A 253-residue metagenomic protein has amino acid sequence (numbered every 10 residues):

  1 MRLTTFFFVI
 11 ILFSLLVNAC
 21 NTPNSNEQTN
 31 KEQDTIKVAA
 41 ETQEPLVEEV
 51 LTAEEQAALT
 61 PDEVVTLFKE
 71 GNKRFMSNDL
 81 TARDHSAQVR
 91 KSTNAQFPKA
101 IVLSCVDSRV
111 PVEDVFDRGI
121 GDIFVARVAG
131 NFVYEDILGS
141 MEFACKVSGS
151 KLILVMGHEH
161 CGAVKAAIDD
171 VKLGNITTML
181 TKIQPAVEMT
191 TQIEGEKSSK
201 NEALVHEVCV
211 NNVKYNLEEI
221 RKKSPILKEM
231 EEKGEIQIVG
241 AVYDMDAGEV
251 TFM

Functional and structural regions predicted by a protein language model:
M1-F6: Positively charged n-region of N-terminal signal peptides that target proteins for export
L15-A19: C-terminal motif of bacterial Sec signal peptides marking the signal peptidase cleavage site
N21-F97, G121, G130-S148, K165-M253: Divalent-metal-activated hydrolytic enzyme cores
S104-R109, A129-F132: Short glycine-enriched loops at secondary-structure junctions
S108, H158-A163: Gly/Ser/Thr-rich loops at beta-strand to alpha-helix junctions that form or flank small-molecule/cofactor-binding
E113: Portal/gating segments that form or line small-molecule/metal binding sites
D117-V125: Short helix-loop-beta junction
V155: Conserved functional hotspot residues or short segments at active or partner-binding sites across diverse domains
